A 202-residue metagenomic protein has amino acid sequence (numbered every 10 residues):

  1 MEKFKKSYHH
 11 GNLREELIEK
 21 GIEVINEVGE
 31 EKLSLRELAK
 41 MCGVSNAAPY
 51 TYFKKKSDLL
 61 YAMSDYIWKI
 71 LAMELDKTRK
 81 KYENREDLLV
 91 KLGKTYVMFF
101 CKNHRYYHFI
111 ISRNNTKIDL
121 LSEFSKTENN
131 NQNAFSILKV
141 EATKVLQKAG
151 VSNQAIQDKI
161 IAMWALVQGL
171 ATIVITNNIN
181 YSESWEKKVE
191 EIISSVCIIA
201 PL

Functional and structural regions predicted by a protein language model:
M1-N12: N-terminal intrinsically disordered/low-complexity leader segments
L13-I22, L38, M63-L71, L75 (+1 more regions): Generic hydrophobic, amphipathic alpha-helix propensity
E16, K20, V24-D58, A62: Helix-turn-helix
A62, D76-R105, N153, I160-M163: Hydrophobic alpha-helical connector segments
D65-K91, H108, S122, E128 (+2 more regions): Amphipathic alpha-helical linker/stalk segments
L75-D76, L121-Q147, Q157-I161, K187-I198: Amphipathic alpha-helical packing segments from all-alpha helical-bundle domains
K102, V140, K144, M163-S182 (+1 more regions): Amphipathic C-terminal alpha-helical segment
K102-S122, T172-N180: Amphipathic alpha-helical segments used for helix-helix packing
